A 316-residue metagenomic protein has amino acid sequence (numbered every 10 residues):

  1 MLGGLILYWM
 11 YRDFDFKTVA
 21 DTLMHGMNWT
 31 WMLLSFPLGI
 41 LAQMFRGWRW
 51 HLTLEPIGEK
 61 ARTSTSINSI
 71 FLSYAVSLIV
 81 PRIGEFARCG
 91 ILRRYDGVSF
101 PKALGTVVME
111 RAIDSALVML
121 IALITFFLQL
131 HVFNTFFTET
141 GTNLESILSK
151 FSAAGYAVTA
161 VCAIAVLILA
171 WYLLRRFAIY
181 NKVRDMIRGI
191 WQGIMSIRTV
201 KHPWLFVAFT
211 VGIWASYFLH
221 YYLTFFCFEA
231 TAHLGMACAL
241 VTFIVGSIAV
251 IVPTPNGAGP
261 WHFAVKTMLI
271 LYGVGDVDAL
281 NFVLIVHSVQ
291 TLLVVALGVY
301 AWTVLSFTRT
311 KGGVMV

Functional and structural regions predicted by a protein language model:
M1-F71, L128-V250, V289-V316: Predominantly cytoplasmic-facing regulatory/coupling regions of multi-pass membrane proteins
L38, R46, W50, S77-P81 (+4 more regions): Alpha-helical transmembrane segments and their lipid-water interface positions in multi-pass membrane proteins
E55, I67-G97: Extended non-transmembrane interhelical loops and adjacent amphipathic helices of multipass membrane proteins
T63-N68, E85, V98-E110, M119 (+1 more regions): Membrane-interface alpha-helices at helix entry/exit sites of multi-pass transporters
L72-P81, V241-H262: Transmembrane alpha-helix interface/packing and boundary motifs in multi-pass membrane proteins, characterized by
C89-F100, G105, V118-I121, L128-F137: Alpha-helical transmembrane bundle and helix-membrane interface signal in multi-pass integral membrane proteins
L92-S99, G193, F263-D278: Interfacial segments of multi-pass membrane proteins
